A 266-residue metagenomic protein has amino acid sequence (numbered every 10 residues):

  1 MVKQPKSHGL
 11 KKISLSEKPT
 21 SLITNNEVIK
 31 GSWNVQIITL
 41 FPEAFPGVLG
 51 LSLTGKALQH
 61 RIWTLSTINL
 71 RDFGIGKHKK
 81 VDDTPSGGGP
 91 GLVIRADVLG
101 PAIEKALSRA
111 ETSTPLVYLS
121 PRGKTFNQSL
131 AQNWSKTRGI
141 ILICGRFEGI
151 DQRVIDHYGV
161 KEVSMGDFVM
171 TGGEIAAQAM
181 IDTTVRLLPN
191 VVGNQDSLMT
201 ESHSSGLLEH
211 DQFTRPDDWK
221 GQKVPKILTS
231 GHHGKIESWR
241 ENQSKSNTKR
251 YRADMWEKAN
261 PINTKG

Functional and structural regions predicted by a protein language model:
V2-L107, H233-E257: N-terminal nucleotide/polyanion-binding subdomain common to many enzyme families
Q36-I38, S66-I68, P115-V117, I140-I141 (+1 more regions): Hydrophobic/aromatic beta-strand patches that form the interior of the parallel beta-sheet core in alpha/beta enzyme
F41, L119-P121, I143-R146, G166 (+1 more regions): Short His-Asn-centered micro-motif
S52-A57, Q132-K136, H157-Y158: Short, solvent-exposed amphipathic alpha-helical segments in soluble enzyme and RNA/protein-processing domains
P90-V93, T125, F147, D151 (+4 more regions): Gly/Ser/Thr-rich beta-alpha loop segments that engage phosphate groups in nucleotides
R95-R146, D151-Q152: S-adenosyl-L-methionine/SAH cofactor-binding core of RNA-modifying enzymes
I150, V154-H203: Structured adenosyl-cofactor binding patch, chiefly the S-adenosyl-L-methionine
H203-N260, K265: Long, charged alpha-helical interface segments
